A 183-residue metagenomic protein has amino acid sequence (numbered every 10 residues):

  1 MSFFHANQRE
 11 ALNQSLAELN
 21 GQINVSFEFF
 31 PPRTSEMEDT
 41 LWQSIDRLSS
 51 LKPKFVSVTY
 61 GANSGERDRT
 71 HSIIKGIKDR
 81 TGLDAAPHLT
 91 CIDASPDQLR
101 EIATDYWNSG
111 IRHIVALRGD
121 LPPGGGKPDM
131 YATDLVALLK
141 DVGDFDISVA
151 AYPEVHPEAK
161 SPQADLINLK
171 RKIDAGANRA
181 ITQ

Functional and structural regions predicted by a protein language model:
M1-F27, T34: N-terminal amphipathic alpha-helix/helix-capping segment at the start of soluble metabolic enzymes
A6-S15, E38-D46, S64-L83: Glycine-rich, positively charged N-terminal anion/phosphate-binding segment
I23-P31, K54-V58, A85-L89, I114-A116 (+3 more regions): Hydrophobic faces of well-ordered beta-strands that scaffold small-molecule active sites in alpha/beta enzyme cores
N24-W42, A85-D97, S148-A164: Active-site mouth loops of central-metabolism enzymes
P32, K52-I73, G119-P128, A177-Q183: Glycine-rich, proline-tolerant flexible connector loops at the mouths of alpha/beta enzymes
T40, C91-D105, G126-M130: Glycine-rich anion/phosphate-binding loops
S64-H88, D129-A150: Alpha-helix-loop-beta-strand connector modules within alpha/beta enzyme cores
L99, G143-Q183: Active-site-adjacent structural elements that line small-molecule/cofactor binding pockets in enzymes
